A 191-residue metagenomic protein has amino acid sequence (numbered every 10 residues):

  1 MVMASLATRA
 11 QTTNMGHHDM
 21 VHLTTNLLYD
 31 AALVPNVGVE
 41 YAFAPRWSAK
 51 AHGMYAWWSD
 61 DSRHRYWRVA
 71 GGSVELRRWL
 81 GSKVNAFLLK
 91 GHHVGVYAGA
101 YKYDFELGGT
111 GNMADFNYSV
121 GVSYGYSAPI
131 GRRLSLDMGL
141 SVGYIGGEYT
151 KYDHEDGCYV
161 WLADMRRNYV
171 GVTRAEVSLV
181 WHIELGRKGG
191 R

Functional and structural regions predicted by a protein language model:
M1-T13, L179, I183: Bacterial Sec-dependent N-terminal signal peptides
Q11-D19, R46, G81-G91, I130-L136 (+1 more regions): Short loop/turn motifs that connect adjacent beta-strands in outer-membrane beta-barrel proteins
D19-V21, A31-L33, Y66-G72, A114-V120 (+1 more regions): Residues that define the transmembrane beta-barrel architecture of outer-membrane proteins
H22-D104: Glycine- and aromatic-enriched membrane insertion/assembly motifs of diderm outer-membrane and organelle channel
Y29, Y41, R78-L80, Y126-A128 (+2 more regions): Residue-level signature of outer-membrane beta-barrel architecture
M54-V69, A100-Y118, G147-N168: Flexible, solvent-exposed loop segments that connect beta-strands
S73-W79, Y169-R191: Outer-membrane beta-barrel "beta-signal"
F87, G111-Y152, Y159-V160: Beta-strand-rich cores of mature extracytoplasmic or soluble domains
